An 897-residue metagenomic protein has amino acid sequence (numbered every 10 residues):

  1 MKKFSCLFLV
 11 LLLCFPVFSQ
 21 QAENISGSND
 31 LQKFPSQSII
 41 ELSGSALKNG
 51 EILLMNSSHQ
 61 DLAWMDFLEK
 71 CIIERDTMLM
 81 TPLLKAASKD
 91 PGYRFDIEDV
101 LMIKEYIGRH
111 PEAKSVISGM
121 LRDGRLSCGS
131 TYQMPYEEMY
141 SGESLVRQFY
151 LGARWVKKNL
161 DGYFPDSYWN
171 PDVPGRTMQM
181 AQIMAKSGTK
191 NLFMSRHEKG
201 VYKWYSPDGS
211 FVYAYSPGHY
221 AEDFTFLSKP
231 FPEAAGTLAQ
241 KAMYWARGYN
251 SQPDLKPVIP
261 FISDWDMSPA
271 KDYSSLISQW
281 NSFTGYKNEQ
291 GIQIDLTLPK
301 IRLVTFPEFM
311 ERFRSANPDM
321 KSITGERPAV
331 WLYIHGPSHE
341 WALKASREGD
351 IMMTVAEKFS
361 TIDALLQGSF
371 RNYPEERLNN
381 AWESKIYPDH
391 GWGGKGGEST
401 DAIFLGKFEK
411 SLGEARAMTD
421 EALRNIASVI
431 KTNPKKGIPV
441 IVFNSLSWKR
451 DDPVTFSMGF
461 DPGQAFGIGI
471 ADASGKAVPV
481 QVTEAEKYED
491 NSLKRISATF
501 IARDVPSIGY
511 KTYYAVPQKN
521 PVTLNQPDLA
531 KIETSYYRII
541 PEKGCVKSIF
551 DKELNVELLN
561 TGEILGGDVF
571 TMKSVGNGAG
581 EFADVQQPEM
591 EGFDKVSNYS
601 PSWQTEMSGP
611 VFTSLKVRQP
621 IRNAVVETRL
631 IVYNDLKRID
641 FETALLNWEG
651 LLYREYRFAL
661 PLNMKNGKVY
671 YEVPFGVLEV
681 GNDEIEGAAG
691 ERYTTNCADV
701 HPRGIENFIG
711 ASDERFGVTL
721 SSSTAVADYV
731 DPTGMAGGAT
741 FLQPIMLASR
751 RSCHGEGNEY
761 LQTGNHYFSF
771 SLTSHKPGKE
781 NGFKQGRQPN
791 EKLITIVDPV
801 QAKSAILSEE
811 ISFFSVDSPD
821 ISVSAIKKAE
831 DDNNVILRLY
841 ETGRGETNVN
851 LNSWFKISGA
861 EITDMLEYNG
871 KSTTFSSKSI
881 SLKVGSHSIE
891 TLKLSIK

Functional and structural regions predicted by a protein language model:
M1-F4: Positively charged n-region of N-terminal signal peptides that target proteins for export
L7-P16: Bacterial N-terminal signal peptides
Q21-A22, M180-I183, G413, R424 (+1 more regions): C-terminal (or distal) subdomains of carbohydrate-active enzymes
E23-Q148, V156-N159, T189, I351 (+2 more regions): N-terminal catalytic cores of secreted or lumenal carbohydrate-active enzymes
N56-M65, K190, S216-P434, I441 (+5 more regions): Catalytic grooves of carbohydrate-active enzymes
E112-S130, A181-G200, S210-Y213, G218: Acidic, His- and aromatic-enriched active-site or binding-groove loops in soluble protein domains that engage sugars
E137-K158, D223-Y249, P588, T613: Alpha-helical scaffold elements lining the catalytic groove of polysaccharide deacetylases
V146-K186, A242-F261: CE4/NodB-like, metal-dependent polysaccharide N-deacetylase domain that modifies extracellular/periplasmic N-acetylated
